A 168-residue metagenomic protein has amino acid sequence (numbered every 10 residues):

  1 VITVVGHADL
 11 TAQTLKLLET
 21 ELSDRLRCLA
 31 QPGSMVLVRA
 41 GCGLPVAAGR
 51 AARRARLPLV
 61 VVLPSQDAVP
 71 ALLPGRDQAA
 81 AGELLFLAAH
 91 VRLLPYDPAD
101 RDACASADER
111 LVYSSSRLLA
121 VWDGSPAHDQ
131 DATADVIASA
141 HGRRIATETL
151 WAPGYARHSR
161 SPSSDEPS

Functional and structural regions predicted by a protein language model:
V1-P167: Acidic/glycine-enriched connector segments
